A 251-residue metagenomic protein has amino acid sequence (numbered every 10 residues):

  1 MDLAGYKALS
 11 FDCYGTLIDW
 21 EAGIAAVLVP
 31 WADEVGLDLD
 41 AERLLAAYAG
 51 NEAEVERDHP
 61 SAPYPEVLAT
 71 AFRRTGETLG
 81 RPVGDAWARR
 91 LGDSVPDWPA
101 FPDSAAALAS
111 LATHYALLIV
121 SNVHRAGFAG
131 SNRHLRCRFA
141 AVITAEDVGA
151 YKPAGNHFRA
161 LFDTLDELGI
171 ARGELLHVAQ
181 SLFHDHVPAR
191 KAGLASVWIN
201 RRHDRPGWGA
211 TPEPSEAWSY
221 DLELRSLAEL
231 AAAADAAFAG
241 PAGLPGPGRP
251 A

Functional and structural regions predicted by a protein language model:
M1-Y6, A105, A109, A116-A251: Asp-based, Mg2+/Mn2+-dependent phosphohydrolase catalytic module
D2-P102, T113: N-terminal helical cap/lid subdomain that shapes the substrate entry/recognition surface in HAD-like hydrolases
